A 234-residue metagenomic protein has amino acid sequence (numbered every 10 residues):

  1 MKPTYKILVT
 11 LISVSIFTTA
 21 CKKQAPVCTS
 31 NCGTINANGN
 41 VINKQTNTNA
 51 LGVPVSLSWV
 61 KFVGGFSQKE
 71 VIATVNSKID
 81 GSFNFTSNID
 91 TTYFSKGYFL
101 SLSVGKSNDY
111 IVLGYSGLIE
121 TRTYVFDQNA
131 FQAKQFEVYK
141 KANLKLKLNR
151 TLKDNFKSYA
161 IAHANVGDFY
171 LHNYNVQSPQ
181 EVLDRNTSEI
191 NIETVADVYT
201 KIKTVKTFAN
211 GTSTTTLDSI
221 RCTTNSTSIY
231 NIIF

Functional and structural regions predicted by a protein language model:
M1-K22: Sec-dependent bacterial lipoprotein signal peptides
C21-N36, N40-Q45, A130-K141: Beta-strand-rich domain onsets/edges
V27, Y115-K145, S213-F234: Extracellular beta-sheet/turn segments enriched in Thr/Pro/Gly and aliphatic residues
N36-S82: Post-signal-peptide N-terminal segment of Sec-exported extracytoplasmic proteins
T46-G65, L152-H172: Short, ordered, surface-exposed loop/turn motifs in non-cytosolic proteins
G64-N88, Y170-R185: Short, acidic Ser/Thr/Gly-rich low-complexity loop/linker segments typical of extracellular and cell-surface proteins
I79-F99, Q180-K203: Short Pro-Gly-centered beta-turn/loop motif in secreted/extracellular proteins
D90-D127, K206-T215: A short, solvent-exposed loop/turn motif at the edges and junctions of modular extracellular/periplasmic domains
